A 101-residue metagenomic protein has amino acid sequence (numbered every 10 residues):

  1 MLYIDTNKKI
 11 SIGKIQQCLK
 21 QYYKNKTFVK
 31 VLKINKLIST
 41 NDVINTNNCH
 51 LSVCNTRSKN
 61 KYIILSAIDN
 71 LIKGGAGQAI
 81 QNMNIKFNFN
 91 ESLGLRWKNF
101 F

Functional and structural regions predicted by a protein language model:
M1-I64: C-terminal substrate-binding/catalytic lobe of Rossmann-fold NAD(P)-dependent oxidoreductases
S58-F101: Generic C-terminus detector
